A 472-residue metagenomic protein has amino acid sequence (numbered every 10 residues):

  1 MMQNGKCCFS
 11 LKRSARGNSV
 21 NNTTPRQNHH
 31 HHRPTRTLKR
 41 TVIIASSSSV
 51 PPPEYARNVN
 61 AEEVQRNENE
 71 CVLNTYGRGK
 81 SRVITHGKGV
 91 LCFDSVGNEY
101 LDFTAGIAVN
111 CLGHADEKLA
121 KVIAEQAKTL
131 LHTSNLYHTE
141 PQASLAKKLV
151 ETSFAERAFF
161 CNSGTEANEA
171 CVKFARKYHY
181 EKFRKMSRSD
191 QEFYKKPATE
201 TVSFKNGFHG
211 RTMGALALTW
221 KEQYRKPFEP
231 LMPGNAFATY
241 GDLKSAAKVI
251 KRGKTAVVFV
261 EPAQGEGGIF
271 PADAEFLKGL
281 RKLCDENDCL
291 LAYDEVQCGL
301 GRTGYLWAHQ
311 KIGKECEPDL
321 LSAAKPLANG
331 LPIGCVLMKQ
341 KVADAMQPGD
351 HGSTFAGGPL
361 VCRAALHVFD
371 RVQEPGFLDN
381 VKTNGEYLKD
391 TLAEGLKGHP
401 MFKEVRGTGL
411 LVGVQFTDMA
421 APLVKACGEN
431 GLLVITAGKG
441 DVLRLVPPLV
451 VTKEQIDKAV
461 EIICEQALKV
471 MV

Functional and structural regions predicted by a protein language model:
M1-H30, T37: N-terminal chloroplast transit peptides
T24, R33, V50-P52: Intrinsically disordered Ser/Thr phosphorylation hotspots
T41-I43: Generic short N-terminal amphipathic or hydrophobic helices
A45-V472: Conserved N-terminal phosphate-binding loop of PLP-dependent enzymes in the Aspartate aminotransferase
